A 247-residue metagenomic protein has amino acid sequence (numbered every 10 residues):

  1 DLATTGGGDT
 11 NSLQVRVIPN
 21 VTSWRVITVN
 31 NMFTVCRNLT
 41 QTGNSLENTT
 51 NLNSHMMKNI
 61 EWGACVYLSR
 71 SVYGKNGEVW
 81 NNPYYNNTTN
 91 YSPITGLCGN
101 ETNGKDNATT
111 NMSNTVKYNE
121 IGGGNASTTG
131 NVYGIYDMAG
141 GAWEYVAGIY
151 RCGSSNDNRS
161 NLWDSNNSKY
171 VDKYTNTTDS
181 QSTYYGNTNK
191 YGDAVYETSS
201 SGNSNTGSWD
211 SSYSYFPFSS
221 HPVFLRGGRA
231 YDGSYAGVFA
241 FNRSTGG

Functional and structural regions predicted by a protein language model:
D1-M138: Short aromatic-cysteine micro-motif
D1-N30, D157-Y185, Y191: A solvent-exposed, charged loop/short amphipathic helix patch at secondary-structure junctions
I60-G63, Y91-V116, I121-V132, Y136-R151 (+1 more regions): C-terminal, surface-exposed recognition/capping segments
E78, G153-S155: A generic "cationic amphipathic patch" detector
N82, N156-D157: Flexible domain-boundary/linker segments
